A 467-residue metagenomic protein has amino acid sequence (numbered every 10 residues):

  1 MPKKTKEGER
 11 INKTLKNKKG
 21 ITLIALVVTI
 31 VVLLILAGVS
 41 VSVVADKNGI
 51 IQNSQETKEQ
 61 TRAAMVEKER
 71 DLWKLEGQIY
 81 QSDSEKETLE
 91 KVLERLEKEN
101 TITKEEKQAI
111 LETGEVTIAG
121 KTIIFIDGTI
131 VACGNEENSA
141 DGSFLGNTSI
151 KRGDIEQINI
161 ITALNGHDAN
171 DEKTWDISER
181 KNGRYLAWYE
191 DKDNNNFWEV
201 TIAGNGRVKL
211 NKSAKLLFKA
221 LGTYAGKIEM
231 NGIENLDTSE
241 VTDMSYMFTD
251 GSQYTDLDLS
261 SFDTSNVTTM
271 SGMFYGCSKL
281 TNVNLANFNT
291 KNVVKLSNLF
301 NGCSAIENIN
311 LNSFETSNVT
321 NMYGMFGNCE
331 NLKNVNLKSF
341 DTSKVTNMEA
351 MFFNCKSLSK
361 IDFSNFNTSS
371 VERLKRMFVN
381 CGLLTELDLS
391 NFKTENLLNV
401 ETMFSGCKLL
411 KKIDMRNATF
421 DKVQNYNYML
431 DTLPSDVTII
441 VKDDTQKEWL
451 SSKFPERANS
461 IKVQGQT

Functional and structural regions predicted by a protein language model:
M1-K19: N-terminal leader/signal peptides at the extreme start of proteins
K19-S42: N-terminal single-pass transmembrane signal-anchor helix
G38-Q52, M403, Y426-D431: Small/polar residue-rich beta-strand/coil "junction" motifs that cap repeat-based extracellular fibers
G49-D83: Membrane-proximal N-terminal amphipathic helix
N53-Q55, T88-E90, T129: Non-cytosolic, low-complexity segments of secreted and membrane proteins
K74-T122, I126: Extracellular/periplasmic head regions of type IV pilus-like filament subunits
I124-G134: Low-complexity, S/T/G/P-rich flexible repeat/linker segments used as non-globular hinges and stalks within
G134-T467: Negatively charged
